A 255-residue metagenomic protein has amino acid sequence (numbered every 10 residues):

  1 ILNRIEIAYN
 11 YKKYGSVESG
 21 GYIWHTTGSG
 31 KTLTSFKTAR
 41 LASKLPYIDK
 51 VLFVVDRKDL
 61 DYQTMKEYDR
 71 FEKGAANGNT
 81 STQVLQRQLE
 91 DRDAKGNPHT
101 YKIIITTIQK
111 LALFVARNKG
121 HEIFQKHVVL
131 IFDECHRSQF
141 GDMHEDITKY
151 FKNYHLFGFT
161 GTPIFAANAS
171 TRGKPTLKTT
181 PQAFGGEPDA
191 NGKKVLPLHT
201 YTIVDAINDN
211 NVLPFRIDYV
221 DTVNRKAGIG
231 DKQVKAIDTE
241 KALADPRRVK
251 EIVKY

Functional and structural regions predicted by a protein language model:
I1-S19: N-terminal pre-P-loop "Q-motif" helix
K13-T38: Walker A/P-loop
S16-G21, D49, Y101-K102: Pre-Walker A (Motif I) flank of P-loop NTPase domains
T26-T27, E134-S138, Y150-A169, N210: Conserved helicase ATPase motor motifs in RecA-like P-loop NTPase domains
T32-T34, Y47-R70: Conserved Walker A/P-loop ATP-binding site and its immediately adjacent core in helicase/helicase-like ATPase domains
D69-A116: Inter-Walker segment of RecA-like/P-loop motor cores
I103-D146: Conserved RecA-like ASCE ATPase "motif II neighborhood" in helicase/translocase motors
S170-Y255: Interdomain helical connector at the RecA1-RecA2 junction of SF1/SF2 helicase-like NTPases
